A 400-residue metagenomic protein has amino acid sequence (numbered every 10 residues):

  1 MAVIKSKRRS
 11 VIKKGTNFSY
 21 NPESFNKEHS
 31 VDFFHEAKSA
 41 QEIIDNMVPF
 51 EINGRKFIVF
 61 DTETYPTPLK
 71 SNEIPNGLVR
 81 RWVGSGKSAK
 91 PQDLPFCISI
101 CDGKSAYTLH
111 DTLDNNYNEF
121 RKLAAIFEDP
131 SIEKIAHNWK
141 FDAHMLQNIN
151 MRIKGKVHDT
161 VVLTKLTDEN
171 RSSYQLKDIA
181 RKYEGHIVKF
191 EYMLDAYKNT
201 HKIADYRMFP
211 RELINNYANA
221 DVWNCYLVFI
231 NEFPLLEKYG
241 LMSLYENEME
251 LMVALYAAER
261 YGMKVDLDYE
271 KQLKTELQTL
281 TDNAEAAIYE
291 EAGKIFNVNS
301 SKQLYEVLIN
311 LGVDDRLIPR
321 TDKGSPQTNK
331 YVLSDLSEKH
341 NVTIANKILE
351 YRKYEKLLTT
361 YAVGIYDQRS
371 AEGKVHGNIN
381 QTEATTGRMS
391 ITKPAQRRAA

Functional and structural regions predicted by a protein language model:
A2-A106, R171, Y183-H186, D195-A400: Conserved "right-hand" nucleotidyltransferase catalytic core of DNA-directed polymerases
V59, S131-W139: Acidic beta-strand-to-loop metal/phosphate-binding motif
T64-P66, K140, V162: Short, glycine/acidic-enriched loop or turn micro-motifs at the edges of active sites
D102-K134: Nucleic-acid-processing active sites and adjacent nucleic-acid-binding tracks, predominantly divalent metal-dependent
Y117-F120, S173-K177, V222: Amphipathic alpha-helical transducer elements in NTP-driven molecular machines
F141-N148, V307: Phosphate- and divalent-cation-binding pockets in alpha/beta enzyme and binding domains that engage nucleotide-derived
D142-M145, Q175-I179: Alpha-helical scaffold elements adjacent to nucleotide-binding pockets in ATP/GTP-utilizing enzyme cores
R152-E169, L176-D178: Conserved beta-strand -> loop -> alpha-helix junction used to position metal-binding or nucleic-acid-contacting
